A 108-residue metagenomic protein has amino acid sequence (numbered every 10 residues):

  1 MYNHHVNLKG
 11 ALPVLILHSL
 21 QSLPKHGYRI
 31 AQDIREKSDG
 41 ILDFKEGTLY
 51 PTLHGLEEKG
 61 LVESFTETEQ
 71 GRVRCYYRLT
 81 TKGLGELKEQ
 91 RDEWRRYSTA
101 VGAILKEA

Functional and structural regions predicted by a protein language model:
M1-G10, Q90: Intrinsically disordered, low-complexity serine/threonine- and proline-rich regulatory segments
H4-V6, L61, A108: Short, contiguous hydrophobic alpha-helices characteristic of membrane insertion segments
V6-T48: N-terminal helix-turn-helix DNA-binding core of bacterial DNA-binding proteins
L49, L53-L56: Basic amphipathic alpha-helical segments that dock to polyanions
E57-V73, R78: Beta-hairpin "wing" of winged helix-turn-helix
G71-R91: Basic, amphipathic "hinge/linker" alpha-helix immediately C-terminal to the N-terminal HTH DNA-binding motif
G85-A108: Amphipathic alpha-helical dimerization/coiled-coil segments that flank or bridge DNA-binding/regulatory modules
